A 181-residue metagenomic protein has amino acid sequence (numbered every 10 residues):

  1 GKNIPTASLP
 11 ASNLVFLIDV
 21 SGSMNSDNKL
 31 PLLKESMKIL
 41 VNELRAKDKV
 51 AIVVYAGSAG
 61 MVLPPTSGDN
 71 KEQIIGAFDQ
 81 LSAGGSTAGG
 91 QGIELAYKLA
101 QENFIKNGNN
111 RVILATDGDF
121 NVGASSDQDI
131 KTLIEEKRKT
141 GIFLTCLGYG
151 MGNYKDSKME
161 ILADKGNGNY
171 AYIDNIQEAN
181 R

Functional and structural regions predicted by a protein language model:
G1-R181: Exposed acidic/Ser/Thr-rich ligand/metal-binding surfaces
